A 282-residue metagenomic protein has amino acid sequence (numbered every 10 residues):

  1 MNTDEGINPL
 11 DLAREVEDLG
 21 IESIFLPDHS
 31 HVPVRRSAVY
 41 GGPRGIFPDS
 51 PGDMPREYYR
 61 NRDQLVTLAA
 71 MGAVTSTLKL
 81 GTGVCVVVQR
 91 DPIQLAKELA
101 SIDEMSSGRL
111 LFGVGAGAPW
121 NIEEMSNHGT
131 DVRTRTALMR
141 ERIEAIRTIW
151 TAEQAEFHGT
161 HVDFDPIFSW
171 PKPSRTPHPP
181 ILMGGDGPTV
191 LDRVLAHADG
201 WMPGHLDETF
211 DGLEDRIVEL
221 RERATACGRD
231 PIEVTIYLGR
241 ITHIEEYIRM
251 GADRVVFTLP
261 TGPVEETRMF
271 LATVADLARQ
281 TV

Functional and structural regions predicted by a protein language model:
M1-V282: Active-site-adjacent structural elements that line small-molecule/cofactor binding pockets in enzymes
